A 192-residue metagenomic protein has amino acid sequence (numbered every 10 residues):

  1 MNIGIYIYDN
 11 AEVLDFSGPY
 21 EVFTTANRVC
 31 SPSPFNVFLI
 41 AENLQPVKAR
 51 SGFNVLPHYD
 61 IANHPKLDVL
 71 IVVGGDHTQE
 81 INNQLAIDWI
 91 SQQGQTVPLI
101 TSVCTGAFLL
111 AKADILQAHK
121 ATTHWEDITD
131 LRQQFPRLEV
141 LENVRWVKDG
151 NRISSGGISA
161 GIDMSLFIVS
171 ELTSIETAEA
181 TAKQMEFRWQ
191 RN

Functional and structural regions predicted by a protein language model:
M1-I100, A107-K112, T129, Q134 (+2 more regions): Extended, subdomain-level signal for the structured scaffold at the beginning of enzyme domains
Q95-L99, I115-K120, N151: Short active-site oxyanion
I100-T101, T122, L141, I153: Structural detector of well-ordered beta-strand residues that form the stable sheet scaffold of enzyme domains
I115-Q133: Short, glycine-/small-residue-rich phosphate/pyrophosphate-handling segment
N151-G157: A short glycine-threonine-serine/GTX helix/turn-capping micro-motif
